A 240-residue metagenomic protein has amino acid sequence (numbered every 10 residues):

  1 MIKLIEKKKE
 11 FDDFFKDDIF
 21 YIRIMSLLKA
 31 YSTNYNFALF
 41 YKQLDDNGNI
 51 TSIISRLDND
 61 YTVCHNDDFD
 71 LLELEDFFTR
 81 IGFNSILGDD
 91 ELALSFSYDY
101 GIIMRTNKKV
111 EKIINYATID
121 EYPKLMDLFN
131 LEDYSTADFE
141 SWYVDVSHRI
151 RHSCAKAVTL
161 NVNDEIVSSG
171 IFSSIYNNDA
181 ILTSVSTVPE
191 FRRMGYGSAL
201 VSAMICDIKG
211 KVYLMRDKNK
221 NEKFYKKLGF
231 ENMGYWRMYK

Functional and structural regions predicted by a protein language model:
M1-I24, N107-W142: Short amphipathic alpha-helix that is part of the acyltransferase structural core
I19, M25-F78, V167-T183: Conserved donor-binding loop and adjoining core beta-sheet/short helix segment in diverse acyl/aminoacyl transferases
I19-F37, S135-A157, N161: Active-site rim helix/loop that mediates acceptor-substrate recognition in acyltransferases
D45, I50-A117, W236-K240: Acyl-donor-binding surface of acyltransferase catalytic domains
F69-D76, T187-P189, R193-D207, K227: Conserved acetyl-CoA-binding loop-helix of GNAT-fold acetyltransferases
G82-D90, I208-K218: Conserved GNAT acetyl-CoA-binding A-motif
E91-D99, S198, K218-W236: Conserved active-site alpha-helix within GNAT-family acetyltransferase domains
V144-P189: Hydrophobic secondary-structure block in the mid-to-C-terminal portion of proteins
